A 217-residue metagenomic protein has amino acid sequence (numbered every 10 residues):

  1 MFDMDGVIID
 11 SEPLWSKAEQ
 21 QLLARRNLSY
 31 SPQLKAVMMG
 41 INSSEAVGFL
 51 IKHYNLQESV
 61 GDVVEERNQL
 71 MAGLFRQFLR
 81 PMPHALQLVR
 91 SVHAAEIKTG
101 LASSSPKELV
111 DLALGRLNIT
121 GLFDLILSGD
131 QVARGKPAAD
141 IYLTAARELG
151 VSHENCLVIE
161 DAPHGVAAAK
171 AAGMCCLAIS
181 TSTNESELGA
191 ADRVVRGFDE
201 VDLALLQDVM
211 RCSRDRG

Functional and structural regions predicted by a protein language model:
M1-A36: Active-site neighborhood of HAD-like aspartate-dependent phosphohydrolases
I8, P81, T99-A102, R134 (+1 more regions): Conserved SAM-binding loop
W15, S43, P81, A138: Conserved donor sugar-nucleotide recognition element shared by glycan-biosynthetic enzymes
L28, L56, I119: Hydrophobic patch in the ABC ATPase nucleotide-binding domain
G40-G73, P83, R90-H93: A metal-dependent, Asp-based hydrolase signature
G73-L101, K107, D111: Short, acidic loop-to-helix structural element flanking the phosphoryl-transfer center in phosphate-processing enzymes
R90-H93, P106-G217: Asp-based, Mg2+/Mn2+-dependent phosphohydrolase catalytic module
